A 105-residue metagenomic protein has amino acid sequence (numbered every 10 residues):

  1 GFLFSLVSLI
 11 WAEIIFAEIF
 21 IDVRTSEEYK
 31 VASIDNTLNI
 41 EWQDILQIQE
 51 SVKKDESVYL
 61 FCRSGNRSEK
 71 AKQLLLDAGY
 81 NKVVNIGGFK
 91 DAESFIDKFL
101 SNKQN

Functional and structural regions predicted by a protein language model:
G1-S5: Bacterial N-terminal signal peptides that target proteins for export
F16-E18, S26-S57, N66-N105: Rhodanese-like catalytic fold shared by cysteine-dependent sulfurtransferases and DSP/PTP-type phosphatases
F61: Short, surface-exposed ligand- or partner-binding patches at beta-edge/loop junctions that are enriched in aromatics
